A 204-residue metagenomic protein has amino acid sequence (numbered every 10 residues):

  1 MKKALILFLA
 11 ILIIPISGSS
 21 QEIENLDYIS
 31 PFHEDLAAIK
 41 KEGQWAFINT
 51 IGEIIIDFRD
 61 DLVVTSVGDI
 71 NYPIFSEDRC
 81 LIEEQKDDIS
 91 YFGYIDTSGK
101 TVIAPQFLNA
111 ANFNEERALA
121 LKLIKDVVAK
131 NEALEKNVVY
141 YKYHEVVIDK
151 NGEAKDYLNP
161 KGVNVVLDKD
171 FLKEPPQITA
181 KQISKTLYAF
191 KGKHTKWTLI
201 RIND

Functional and structural regions predicted by a protein language model:
M1-I23: Bacterial Sec-dependent N-terminal signal peptides
Q21-D204: Residue-level detector of conserved, function-critical positions
